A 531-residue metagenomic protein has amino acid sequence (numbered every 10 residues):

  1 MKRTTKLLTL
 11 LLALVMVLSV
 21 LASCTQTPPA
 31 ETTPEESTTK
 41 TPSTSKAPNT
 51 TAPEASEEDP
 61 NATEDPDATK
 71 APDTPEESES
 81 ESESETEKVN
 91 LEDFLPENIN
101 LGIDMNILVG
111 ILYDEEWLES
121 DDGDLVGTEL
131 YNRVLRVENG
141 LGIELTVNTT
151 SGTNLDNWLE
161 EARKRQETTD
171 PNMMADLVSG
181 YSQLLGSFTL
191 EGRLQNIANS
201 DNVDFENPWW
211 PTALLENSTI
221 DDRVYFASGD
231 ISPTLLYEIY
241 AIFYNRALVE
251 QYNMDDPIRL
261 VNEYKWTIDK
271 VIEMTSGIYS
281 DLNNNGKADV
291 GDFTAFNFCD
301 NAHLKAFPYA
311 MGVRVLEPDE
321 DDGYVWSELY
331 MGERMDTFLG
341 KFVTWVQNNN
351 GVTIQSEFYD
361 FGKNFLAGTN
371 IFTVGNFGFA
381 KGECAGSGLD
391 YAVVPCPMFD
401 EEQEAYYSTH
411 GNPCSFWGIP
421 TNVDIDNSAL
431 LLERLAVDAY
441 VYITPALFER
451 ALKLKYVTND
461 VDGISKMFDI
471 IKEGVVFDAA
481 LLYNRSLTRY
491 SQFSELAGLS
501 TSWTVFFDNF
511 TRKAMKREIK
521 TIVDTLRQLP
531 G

Functional and structural regions predicted by a protein language model:
A22-E191, Y442, T501-G531: Conserved N-terminal structural module of periplasmic/extracytoplasmic solute-binding proteins
E64, I258, D281-F293: Acidic, glycine-anchored loop motifs typical of Ca2+
E85-M105, I111, S151-N154, S182-Y240 (+2 more regions): Hinge/lid segment of periplasmic solute-binding proteins
T189-G192, P211-R259, F298-D322, N412-G418: Periplasmic solute-binding protein
N202-W209, V261-E263, V313-M335, D400-S408: Short, solvent-exposed loop/beta-turn-alpha elements that line the ligand-binding surface or hinge of extracytoplasmic
I272-S276, A306-S356: Glycine-centered hinge/linker elements that transmit conformational signals in sensory and ligand-binding systems
Q347, C384-L452: Extracytoplasmic/periplasmic substrate-recognition and gating elements
T421-A429, V437-G531: Conserved C-terminal helix/tail region of periplasmic/extracytoplasmic solute-binding proteins
